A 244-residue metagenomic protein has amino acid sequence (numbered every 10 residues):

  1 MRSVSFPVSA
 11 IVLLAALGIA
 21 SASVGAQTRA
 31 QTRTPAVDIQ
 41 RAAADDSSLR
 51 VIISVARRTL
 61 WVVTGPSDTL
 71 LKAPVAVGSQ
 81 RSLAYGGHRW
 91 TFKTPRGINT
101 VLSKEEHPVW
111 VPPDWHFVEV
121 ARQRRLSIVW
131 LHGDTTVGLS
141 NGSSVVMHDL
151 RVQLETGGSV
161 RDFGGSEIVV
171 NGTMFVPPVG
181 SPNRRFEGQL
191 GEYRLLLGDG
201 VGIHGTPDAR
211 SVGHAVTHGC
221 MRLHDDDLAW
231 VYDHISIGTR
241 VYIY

Functional and structural regions predicted by a protein language model:
R2-S5, I11-Y244: N-terminal pre-domains immediately preceding structured catalytic cores
